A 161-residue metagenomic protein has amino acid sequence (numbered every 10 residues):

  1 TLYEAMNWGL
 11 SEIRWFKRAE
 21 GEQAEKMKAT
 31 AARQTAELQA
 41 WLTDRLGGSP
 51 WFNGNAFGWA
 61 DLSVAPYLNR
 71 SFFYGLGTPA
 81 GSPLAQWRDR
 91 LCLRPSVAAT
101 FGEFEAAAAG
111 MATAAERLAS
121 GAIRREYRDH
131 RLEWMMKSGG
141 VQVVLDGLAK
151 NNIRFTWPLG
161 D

Functional and structural regions predicted by a protein language model:
T1-S49, R70-Y74, A109-A112, E133-M136 (+2 more regions): Conserved C-terminal alpha-helical bundle
W8-E12, A65, W87, E103-A107: Short acidic/histidine-centered micro-motifs embedded in hydrophobic/aromatic stretches that mark compact functional
W15-F16, E105-I123: Carbohydrate-binding/catalytic loop surfaces
D44-N55, V97-A99: Surface-exposed helix-capping loop/turn segments at secondary-structure junctions
F52-G77, R90-L91, A108: GST superfamily/GST-like fold recognition
S82-P83: Domain-level recognition of soluble alpha/beta enzyme cores, biased toward histidine phosphatases/phosphomutases
R94: C-terminal active-site-capping segments
R117-D161: Intrinsic low-complexity, glycine/proline- and repeat-rich, mixed-charge intrinsically disordered regions appended
